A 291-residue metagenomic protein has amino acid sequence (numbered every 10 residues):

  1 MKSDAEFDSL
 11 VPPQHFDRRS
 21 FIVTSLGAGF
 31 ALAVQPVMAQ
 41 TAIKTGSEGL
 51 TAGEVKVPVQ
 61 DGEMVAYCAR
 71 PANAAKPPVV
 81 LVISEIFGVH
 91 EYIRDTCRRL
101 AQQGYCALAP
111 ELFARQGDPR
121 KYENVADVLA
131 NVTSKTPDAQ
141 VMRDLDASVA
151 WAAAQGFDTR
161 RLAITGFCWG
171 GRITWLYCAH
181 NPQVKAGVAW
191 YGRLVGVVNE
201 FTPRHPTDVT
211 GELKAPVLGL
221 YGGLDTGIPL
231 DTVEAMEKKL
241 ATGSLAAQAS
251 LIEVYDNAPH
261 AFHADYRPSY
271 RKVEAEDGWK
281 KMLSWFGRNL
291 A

Functional and structural regions predicted by a protein language model:
M1-F16: N-terminal secretory signal peptides
H15-S20, A31-K44: N-terminal twin-arginine translocation
T41-A72: N-terminal cap/lid segment of alpha/beta-hydrolase-fold proteins
P77-E85: Short beta-strand element of the alpha/beta-hydrolase
E123-T165: Gly/Ser-rich "nucleophile elbow"/oxyanion-hole loop immediately N-terminal to the catalytic nucleophile in hydrolases
A147-P206: Primarily recognizes the serine-hydrolase "nucleophile elbow" in alpha/beta-hydrolase and SGNH/GDSL folds
L213, G219-Y221: Short beta-strand/loop motif that positions the catalytic acidic residue of the alpha/beta-hydrolase fold
A246-A291: C-terminal catalytic histidine-bearing segment of alpha/beta-hydrolase fold enzymes
